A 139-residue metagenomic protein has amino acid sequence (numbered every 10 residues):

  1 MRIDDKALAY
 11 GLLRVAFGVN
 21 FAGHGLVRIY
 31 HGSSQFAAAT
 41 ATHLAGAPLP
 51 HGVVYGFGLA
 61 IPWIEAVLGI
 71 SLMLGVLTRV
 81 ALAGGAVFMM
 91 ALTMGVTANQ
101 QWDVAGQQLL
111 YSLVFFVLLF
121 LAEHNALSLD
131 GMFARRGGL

Functional and structural regions predicted by a protein language model:
M1-Q35, L49-V67, L74-L139: Extended, low-polarity transmembrane helix blocks
S34-A45: Peri-membrane helix termini and adjoining interfacial loops of integral membrane proteins
